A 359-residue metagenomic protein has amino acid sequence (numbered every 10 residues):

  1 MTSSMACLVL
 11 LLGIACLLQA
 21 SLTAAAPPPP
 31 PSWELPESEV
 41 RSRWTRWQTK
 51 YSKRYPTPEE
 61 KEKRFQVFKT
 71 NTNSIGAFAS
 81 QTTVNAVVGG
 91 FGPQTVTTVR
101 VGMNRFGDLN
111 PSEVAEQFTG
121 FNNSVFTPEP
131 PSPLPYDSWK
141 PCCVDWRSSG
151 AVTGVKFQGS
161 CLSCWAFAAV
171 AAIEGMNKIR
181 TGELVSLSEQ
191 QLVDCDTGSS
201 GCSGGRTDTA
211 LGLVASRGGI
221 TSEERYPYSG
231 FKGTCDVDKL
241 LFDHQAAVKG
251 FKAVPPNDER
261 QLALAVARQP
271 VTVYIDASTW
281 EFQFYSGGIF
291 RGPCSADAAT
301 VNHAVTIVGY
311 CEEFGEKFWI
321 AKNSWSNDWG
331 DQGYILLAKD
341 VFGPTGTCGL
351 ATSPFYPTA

Functional and structural regions predicted by a protein language model:
T2-A359: Catalytic-core signature of thiol
